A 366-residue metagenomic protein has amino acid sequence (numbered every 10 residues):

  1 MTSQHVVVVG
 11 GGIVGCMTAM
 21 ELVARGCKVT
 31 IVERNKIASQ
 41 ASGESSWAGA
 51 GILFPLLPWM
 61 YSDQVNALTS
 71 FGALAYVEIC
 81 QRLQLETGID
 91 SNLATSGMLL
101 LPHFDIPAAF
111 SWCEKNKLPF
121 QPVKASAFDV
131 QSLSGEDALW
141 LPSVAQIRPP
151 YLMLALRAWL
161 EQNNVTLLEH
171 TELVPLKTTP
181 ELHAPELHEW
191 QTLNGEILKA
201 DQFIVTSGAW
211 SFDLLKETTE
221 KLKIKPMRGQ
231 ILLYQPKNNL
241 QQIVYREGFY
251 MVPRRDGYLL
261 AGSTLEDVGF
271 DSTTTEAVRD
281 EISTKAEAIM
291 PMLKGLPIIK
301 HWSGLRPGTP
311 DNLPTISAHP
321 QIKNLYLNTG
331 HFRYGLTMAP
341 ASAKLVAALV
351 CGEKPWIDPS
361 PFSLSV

Functional and structural regions predicted by a protein language model:
Q4-T30: N-terminal Rossmann-like FAD-binding beta1-loop-alpha1 element of flavoenzymes
V7-V9, V32, L198-W210, A343: Short hydrophobic core segments
M17-R25, R34, G51-I52, I89-A94 (+1 more regions): Active-site substrate-recognition segment that forms the wall of the catalytic cavity or substrate channel
A24-A48: Glycine-rich FAD pyrophosphate-binding loop
A50-V130, G135-E136, A286-E287: Dinucleotide-binding Rossmann-like beta1-alpha1 core, especially the glycine-rich loop that anchors the ADP
I89-L100, Q121-N163, T264-G269, K323 (+1 more regions): Helix-loop-beta segment of a Rossmann-like dinucleotide-binding subdomain
W140-N194, L198-Q202: Helical element adjacent to the flavin cofactor pocket in flavoenzyme catalytic cores
M292, L296-V366: C-terminal catalytic lobe of FAD-dependent flavoproteins
